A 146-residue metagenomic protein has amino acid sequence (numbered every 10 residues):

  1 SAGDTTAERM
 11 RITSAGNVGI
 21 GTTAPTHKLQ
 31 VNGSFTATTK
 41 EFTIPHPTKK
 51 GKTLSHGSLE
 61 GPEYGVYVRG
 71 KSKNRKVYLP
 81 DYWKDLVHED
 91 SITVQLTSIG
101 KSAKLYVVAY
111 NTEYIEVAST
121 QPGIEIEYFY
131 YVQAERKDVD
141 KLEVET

Functional and structural regions predicted by a protein language model:
S1-A2, S14: Flexible "stalk/tail and boundary" regions
A2-G3, E63: Short loop/turn motifs at secondary-structure junctions and domain boundaries
D4-E8: Tryptophan-centered short beta-strand motifs
M10-N32, T36-T39: Short sequence segments immediately N-terminal to proteolytic processing junctions that release a mature
Q30-T146: C-terminal intramolecular chaperone/autoprocessing and neck/assembly modules of extracellular spikes and adhesins
